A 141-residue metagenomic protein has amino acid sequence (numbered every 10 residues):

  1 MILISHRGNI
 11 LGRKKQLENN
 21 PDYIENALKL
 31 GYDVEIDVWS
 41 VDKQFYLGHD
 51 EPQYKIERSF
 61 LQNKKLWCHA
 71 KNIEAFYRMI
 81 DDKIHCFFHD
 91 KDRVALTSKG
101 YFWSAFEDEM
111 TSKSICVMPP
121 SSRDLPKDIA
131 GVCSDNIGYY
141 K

Functional and structural regions predicted by a protein language model:
M1-K141: Phosphate-group recognition and catalysis centered on beta-loop-alpha active-site segments
